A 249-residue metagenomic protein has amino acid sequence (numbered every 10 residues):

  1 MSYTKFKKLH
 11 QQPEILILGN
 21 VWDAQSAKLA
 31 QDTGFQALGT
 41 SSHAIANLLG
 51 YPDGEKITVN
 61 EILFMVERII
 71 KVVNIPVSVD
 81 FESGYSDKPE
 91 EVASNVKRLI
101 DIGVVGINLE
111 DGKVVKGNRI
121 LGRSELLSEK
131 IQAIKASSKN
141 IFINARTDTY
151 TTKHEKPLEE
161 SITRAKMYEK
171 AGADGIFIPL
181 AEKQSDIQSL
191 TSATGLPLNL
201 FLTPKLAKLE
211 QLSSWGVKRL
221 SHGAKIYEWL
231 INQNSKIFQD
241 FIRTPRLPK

Functional and structural regions predicted by a protein language model:
S2-V79, G84-L200, L206-H222, E228-K236: Alpha/beta enzyme core
A145, F201, P245-K249: Secondary-structure transition/capping residues
N232-K249: C-terminal segments
